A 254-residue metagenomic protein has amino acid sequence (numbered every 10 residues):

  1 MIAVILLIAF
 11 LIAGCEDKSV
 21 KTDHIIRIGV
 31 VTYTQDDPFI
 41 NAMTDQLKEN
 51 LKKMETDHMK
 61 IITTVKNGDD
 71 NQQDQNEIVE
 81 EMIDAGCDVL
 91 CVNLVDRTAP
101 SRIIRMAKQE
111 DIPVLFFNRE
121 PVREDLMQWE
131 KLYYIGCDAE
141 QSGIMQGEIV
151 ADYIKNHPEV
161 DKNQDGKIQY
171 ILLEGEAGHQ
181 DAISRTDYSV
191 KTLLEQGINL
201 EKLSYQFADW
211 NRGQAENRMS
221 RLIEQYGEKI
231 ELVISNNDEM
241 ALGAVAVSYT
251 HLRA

Functional and structural regions predicted by a protein language model:
E16-D17: Bacterial signal peptide processing site
G29-Q46, N50, M54, T64-N76 (+3 more regions): Extracytoplasmic "Venus flytrap"
V30-T32, C87-L94, P113-F117, L172 (+1 more regions): Periplasmic-binding protein-like
F39-M54, S142-Q146, Q180-N199, Q214 (+2 more regions): Short, solvent-exposed amphipathic alpha-helices that sit in or adjacent to ligand/effector-binding or catalytic
I61-A85, Y205-Y226, A241: Structural motif
Q75, Y134-D165, A215-E216: Hydrophobic alpha-helical segments within soluble ligand-binding/sensing domains
I103-Q141, Q164-G166: Flexible loop/hinge segments that line or gate small-molecule binding clefts
T250-A254: Conserved small/polar residues in nucleotide/adenosyl-binding loops
